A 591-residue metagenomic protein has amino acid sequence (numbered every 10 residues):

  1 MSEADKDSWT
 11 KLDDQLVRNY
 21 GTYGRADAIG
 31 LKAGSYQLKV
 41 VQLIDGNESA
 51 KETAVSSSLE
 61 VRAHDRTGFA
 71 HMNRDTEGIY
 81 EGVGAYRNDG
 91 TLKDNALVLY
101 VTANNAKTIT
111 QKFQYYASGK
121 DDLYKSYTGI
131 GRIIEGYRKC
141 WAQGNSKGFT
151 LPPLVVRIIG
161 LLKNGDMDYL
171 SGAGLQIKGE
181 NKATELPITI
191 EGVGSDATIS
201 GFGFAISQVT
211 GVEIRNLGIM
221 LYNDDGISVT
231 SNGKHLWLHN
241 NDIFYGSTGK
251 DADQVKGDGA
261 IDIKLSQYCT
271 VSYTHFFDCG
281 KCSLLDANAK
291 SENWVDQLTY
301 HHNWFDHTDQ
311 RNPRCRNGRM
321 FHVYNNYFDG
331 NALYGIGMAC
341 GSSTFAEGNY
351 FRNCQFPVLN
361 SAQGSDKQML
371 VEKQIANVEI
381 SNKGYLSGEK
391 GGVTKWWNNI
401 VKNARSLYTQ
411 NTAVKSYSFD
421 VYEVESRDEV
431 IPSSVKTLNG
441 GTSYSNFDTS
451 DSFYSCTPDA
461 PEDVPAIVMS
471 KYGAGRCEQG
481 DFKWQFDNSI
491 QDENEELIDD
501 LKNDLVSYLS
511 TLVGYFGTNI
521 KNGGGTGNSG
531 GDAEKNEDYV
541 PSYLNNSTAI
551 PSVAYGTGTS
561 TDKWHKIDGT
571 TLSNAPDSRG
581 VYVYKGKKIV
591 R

Functional and structural regions predicted by a protein language model:
G30-G46: Beta-strand-rich modules
D45-A70: Extracellular fibronectin type III
D65, I109, Y324-N325, A332 (+1 more regions): Extracellular beta-rich repeat passengers
H71-V155, K566-S573: Acidic Gly/Asp/Thr-rich repetitive segments characteristic of extracellular carbohydrate-active and adhesion proteins
K125-L151, M167-T189, T198-R215, M220-K234 (+1 more regions): Extracellular beta-strand-rich solenoid/capping regions of secreted or surface-exposed proteins that bind or remodel
L175-A183, F202-Q208, D225-N232, K250-D253 (+7 more regions): Glycine-rich beta-solenoid repeat tracts in large extracellular/virion proteins
L186-D196, T210-L221, G233-G249, G259-A260 (+6 more regions): Right-handed parallel beta-helix
N545-R591: C-terminal outer-membrane/trafficking sorting elements
